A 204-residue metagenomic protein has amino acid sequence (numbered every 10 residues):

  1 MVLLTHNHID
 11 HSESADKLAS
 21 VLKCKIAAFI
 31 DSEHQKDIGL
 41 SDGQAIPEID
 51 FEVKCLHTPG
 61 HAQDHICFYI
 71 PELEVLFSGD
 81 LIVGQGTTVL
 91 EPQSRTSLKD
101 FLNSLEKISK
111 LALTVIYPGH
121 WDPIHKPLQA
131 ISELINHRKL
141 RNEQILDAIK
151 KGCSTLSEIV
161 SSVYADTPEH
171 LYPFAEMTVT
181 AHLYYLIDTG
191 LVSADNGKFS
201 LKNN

Functional and structural regions predicted by a protein language model:
M1-E52: Active-site HxH/HxHxD metal-binding segment of metal-dependent hydrolases
T5-H11, H61, H120, H182: Histidine-centered divalent metal-coordination motifs
S12, F101, V179: Aromatic/hydrophobic pocket-lining residues that form the small-molecule binding cavity in soluble enzyme cores
E52-Q144: Metallo-beta-lactamase
D147-N204: C-terminal regulatory/interaction regions
